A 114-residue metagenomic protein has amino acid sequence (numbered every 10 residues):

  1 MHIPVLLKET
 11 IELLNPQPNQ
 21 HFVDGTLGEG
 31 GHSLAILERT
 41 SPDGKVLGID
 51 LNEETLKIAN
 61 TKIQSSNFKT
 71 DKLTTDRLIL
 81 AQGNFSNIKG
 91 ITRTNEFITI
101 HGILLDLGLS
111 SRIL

Functional and structural regions predicted by a protein language model:
I3-Q20, A35: Conserved alpha-helix/loop element of class I SAM-dependent methyltransferases that forms part of the SAM/SAH-binding
K8, N52, Q82-I88: Conserved SAM/SAH-binding loop
Q17-Q20, S86-L105: A short acidic, Gly/Pro-enriched loop at the edge of an enzyme's catalytic core that lines a small-molecule cofactor
D24, K45-D50: Conserved SAM-binding motif I beta-strand of class I
E29-D43: Conserved SAM-binding loop of SAM-dependent methyltransferases across substrates and taxa, primarily the Class I
A59-N60: Conserved SAM-binding loop
F68-N87: Conserved SAM-binding strand-loop segment of SAM-dependent methyltransferases
I100-H101, G108-L114: S-adenosylmethionine
